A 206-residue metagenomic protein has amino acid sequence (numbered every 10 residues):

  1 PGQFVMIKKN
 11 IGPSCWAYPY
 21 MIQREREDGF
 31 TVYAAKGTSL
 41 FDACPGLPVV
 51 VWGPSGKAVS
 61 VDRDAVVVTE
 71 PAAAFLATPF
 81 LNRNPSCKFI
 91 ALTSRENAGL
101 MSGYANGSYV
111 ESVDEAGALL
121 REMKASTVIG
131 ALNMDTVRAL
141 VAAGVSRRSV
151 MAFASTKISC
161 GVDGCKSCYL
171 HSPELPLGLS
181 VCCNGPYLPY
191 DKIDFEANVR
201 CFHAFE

Functional and structural regions predicted by a protein language model:
P1, V61-D62, D163: Short glycine/proline-enriched turns and hinge-like loops at secondary-structure junctions
P1-L47: Ferredoxin-reductase
N10-I11, P54, P173: Short, surface-exposed secondary-structure boundary micro-motifs
F41-S159: FNR/FR-type flavoprotein reductase catalytic core
L119-K124, G164-S172, E196: Short, surface-exposed amphipathic charged segments that create phosphate/polyanion-binding patches used for binding
S155-Y187: Local cysteine-cluster metal-coordination motifs and their immediate loop/turn environment, predominantly Fe-S cluster
H171, S180-E206: Short Fe-S-cluster ligation motifs
